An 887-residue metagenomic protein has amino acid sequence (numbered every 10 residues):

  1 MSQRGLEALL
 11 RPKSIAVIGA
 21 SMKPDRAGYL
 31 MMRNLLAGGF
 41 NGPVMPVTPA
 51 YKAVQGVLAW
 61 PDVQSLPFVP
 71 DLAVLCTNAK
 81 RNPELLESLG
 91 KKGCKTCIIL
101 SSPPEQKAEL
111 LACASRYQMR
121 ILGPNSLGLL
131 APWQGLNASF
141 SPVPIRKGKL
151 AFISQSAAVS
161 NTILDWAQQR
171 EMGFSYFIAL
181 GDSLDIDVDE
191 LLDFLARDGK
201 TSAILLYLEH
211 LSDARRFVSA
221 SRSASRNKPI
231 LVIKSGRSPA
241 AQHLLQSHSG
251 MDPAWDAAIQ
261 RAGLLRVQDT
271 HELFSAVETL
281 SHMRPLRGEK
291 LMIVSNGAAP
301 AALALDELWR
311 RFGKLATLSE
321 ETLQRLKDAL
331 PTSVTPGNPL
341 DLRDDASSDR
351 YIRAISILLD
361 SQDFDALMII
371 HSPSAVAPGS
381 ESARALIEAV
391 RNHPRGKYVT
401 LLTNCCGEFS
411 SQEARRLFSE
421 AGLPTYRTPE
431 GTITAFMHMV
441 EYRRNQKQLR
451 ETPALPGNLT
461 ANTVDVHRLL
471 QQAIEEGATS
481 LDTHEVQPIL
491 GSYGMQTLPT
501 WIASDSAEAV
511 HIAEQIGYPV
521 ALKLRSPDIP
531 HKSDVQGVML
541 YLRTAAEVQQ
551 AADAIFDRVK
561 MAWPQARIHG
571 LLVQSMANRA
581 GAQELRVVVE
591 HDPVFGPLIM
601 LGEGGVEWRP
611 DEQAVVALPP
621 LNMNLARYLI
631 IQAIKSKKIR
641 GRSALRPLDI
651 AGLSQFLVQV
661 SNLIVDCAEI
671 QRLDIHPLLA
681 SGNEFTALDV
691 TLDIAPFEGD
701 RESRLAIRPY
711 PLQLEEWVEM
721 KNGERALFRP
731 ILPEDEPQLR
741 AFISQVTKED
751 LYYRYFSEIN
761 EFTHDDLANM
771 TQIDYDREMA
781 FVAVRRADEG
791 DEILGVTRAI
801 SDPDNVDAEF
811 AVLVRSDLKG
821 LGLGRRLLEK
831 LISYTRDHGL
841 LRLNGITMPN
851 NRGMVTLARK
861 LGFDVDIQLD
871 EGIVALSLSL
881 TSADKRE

Functional and structural regions predicted by a protein language model:
M1-D689, F697: Catalytic-core regions of core metabolic enzymes, especially those transforming organic acids/acyl-group intermediates
L522, V573, L692, A783 (+1 more regions): Short beta-strand element of the conserved SAM-dependent methyltransferase core
R543-A545, D693, I731-E734: A short, sequence-level motif marking secondary-structure junctions
E698-E887: Long, contiguous binding/interaction regions
